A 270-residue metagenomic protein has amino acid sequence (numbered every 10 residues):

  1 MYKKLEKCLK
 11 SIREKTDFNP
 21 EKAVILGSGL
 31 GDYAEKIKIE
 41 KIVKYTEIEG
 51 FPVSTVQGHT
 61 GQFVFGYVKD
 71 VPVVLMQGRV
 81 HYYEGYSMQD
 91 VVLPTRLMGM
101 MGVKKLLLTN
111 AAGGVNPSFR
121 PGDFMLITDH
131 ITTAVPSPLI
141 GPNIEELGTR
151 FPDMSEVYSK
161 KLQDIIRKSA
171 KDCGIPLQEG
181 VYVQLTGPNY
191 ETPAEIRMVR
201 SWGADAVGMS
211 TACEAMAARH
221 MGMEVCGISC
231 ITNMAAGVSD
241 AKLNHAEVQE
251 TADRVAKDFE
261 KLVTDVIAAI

Functional and structural regions predicted by a protein language model:
M1-M154: Metabolite-binding pocket within alpha/beta catalytic cores that recognizes anionic/polar moieties
G99-G102, R200, R219: Non-catalytic positions within long, well-ordered alpha-helices that form the structural scaffold/packing of enzyme
K104, D205, E224: Short acidic/polar active-site loop segments enriched in Thr and Asp
L147-Y158, Q184, I196, A252-T264: Polyanion-binding loop/helix "lid" in catalytic or ligand-binding cores
Q163, S169-D205, V263: Active-site/ligand-binding-proximal alpha/beta "capping" segment
M209-E247: Zn-dependent metallopeptidase/amidohydrolase metal-coordination segment
A236-I270: His/Asp/Glu-rich mid-to-C-terminal helical/loop segments that flank catalytic regions of hydrolases
